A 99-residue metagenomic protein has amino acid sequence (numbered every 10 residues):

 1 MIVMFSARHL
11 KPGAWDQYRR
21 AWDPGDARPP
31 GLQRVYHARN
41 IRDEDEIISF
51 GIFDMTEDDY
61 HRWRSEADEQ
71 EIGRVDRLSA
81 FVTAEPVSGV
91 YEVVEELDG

Functional and structural regions predicted by a protein language model:
I2-M4, H9, Q33-I48, G73-G99: Glycine-rich beta-strand-turn "strand-cap" elements at beta-sheet edges
A7-R19: Short, surface-exposed ligand-recognition loops at beta-strand->loop->(often short) alpha-helix junctions that present
G13-D16, E57-D59, E96: Residue-level signal for secondary-structure boundary sites
R20, P24-Y36, I52-S88: An amphipathic, aromatic/His-enriched active-site/gating alpha helix that lines ligand/cofactor pockets
